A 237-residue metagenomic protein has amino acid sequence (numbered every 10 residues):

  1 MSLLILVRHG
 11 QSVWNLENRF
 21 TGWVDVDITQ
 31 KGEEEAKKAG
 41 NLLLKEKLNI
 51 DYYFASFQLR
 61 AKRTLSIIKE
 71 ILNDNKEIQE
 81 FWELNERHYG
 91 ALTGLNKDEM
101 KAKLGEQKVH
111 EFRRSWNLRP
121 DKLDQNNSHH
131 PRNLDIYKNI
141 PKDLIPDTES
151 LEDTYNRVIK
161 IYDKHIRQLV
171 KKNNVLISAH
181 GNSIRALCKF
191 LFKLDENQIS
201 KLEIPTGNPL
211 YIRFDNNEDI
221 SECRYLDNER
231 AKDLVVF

Functional and structural regions predicted by a protein language model:
M1, I50, N75, K172-N174: A general structural motif
S2-Q11: Short coil-to-beta-strand
L4, K62, E70, I145 (+1 more regions): Active-site-adjacent alpha-helix immediately C-terminal to a catalytic or transition-state-stabilizing loop
G10, A55-Q58, E83, R114 (+2 more regions): Short, well-ordered beta-to-alpha junction loops that form the rim of enzyme active sites and present histidine/acidic
Q11-K69, Q79, L144-K160, K201: Loop-to-helix element that buttresses phosphate recognition and phosphoryl-transfer chemistry
G40-P131, Y137, K189-R213, V236-F237: Phosphate-coordination/substrate-recognition cap region in phosphate-metabolizing enzymes
N217-R230: Short, well-ordered strand-loop elements centered on a beta-strand within folded domains, enriched for acidic residues
E229-F237: Short, cationic low-complexity segments
